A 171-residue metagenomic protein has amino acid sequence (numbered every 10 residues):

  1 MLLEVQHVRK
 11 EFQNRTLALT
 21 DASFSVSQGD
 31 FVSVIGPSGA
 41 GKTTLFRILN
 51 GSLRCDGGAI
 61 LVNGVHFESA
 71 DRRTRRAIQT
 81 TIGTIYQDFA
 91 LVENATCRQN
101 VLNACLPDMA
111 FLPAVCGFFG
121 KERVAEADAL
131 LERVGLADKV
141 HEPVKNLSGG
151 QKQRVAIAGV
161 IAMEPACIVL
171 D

Functional and structural regions predicted by a protein language model:
M1-V5, K10-D21, D71-R72: A short, flexible loop at the N-terminus of ABC-type nucleotide-binding domains that lies
I35-P37: The feature captures the beta-strand-to-loop junction immediately N-terminal to the Walker
N50: Helix-to-loop junction immediately C-terminal to a conserved catalytic motif
A59-A77, F118-G120: ABC ATPase NBD Q-loop/coupling interface
H66, P113-D138: Conserved ABC ATPase "signature" region
P143-L147, Q151: Conserved ABC ATPase signature
I168-D171: Catalytic Walker B motif of ABC-type/P-loop ATPase nucleotide-binding domains
